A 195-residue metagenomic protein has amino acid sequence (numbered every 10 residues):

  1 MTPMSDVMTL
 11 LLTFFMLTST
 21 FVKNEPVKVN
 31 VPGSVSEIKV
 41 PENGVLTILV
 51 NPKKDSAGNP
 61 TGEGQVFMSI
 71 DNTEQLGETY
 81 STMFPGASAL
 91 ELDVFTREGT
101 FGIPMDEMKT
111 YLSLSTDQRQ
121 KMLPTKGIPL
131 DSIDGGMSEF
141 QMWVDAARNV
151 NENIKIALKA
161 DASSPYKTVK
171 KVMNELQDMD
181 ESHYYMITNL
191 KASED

Functional and structural regions predicted by a protein language model:
M1-P26: Hydrophobic single transmembrane helices highlighted by the model
V22-D195: Long, low-hydrophobicity, acidic/polar, solvent-exposed interaction domains
